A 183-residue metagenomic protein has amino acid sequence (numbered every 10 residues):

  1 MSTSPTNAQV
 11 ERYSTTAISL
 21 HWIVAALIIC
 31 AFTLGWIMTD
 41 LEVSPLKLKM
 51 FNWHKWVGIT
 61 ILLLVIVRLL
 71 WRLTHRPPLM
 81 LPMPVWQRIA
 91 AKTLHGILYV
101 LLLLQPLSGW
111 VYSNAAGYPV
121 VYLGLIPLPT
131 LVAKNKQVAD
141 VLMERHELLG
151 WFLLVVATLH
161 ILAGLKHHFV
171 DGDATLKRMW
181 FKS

Functional and structural regions predicted by a protein language model:
M1-S183: Membrane-embedded alpha-helical bundles that constitute the cytochrome b-like, heme-associated redox core of multi-pass
